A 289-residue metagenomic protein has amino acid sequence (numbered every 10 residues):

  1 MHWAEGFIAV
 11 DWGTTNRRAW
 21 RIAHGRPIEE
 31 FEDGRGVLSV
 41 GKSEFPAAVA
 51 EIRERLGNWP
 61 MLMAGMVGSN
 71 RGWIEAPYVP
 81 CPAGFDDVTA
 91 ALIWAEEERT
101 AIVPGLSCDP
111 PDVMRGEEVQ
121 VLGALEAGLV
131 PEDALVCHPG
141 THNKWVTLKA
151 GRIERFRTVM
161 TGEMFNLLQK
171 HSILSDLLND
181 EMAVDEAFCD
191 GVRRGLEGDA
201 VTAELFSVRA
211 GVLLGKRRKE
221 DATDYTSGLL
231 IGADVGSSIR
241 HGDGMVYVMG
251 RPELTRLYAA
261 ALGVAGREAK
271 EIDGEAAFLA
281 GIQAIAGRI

Functional and structural regions predicted by a protein language model:
H2, G6-E44, I272: Short glycine-rich, Thr/Ser-proximal phosphate-binding strand/loop in the N-terminal lobe of ATP-dependent enzymes
F7-D11, P60-L62, A134-H138, Y247-V248: Short glycine-aspartate micro-motif
V10-N16, C137-H142, T161, G250-E253: A short acidic Gly-Thr/Ser loop motif
R17, I173-I289: ATP-binding/phosphotransfer module of carbohydrate and carboxylate kinases, centering on a glycine-rich
I22-R26, E96, T147-R152: Short acidic-glycine loop/turn motifs at beta-strand connectors
R26-P60, G68-E75, L174-L177: N-terminal phosphate-binding loop and adjacent alpha-helix
V40, S107-P139, K144-R194, G198: Glycine-rich phosphate-binding loop plus the immediately following alpha-helix
E54-M114, A150: Short beta-strand-loop/turn "lid" adjacent to the catalytic site in phosphate-handling enzymes
